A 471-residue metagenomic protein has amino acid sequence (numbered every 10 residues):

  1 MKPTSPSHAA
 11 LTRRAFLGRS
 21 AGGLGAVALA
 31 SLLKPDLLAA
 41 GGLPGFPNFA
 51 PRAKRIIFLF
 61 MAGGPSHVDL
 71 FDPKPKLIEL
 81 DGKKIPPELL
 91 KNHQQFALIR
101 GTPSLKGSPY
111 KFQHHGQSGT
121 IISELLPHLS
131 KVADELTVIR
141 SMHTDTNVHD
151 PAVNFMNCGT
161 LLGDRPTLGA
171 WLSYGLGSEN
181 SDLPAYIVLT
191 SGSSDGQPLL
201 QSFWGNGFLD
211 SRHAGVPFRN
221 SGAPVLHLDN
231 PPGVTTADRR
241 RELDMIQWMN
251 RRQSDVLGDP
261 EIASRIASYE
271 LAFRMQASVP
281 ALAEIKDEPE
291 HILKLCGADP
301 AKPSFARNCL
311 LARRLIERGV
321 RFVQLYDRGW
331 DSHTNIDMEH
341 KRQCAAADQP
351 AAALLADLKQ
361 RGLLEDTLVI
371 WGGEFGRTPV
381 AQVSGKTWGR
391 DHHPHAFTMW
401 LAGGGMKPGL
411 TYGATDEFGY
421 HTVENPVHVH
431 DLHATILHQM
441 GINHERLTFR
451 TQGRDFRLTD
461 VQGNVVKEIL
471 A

Functional and structural regions predicted by a protein language model:
M1-A471: Ligand-binding pockets and gating/stacking loops
